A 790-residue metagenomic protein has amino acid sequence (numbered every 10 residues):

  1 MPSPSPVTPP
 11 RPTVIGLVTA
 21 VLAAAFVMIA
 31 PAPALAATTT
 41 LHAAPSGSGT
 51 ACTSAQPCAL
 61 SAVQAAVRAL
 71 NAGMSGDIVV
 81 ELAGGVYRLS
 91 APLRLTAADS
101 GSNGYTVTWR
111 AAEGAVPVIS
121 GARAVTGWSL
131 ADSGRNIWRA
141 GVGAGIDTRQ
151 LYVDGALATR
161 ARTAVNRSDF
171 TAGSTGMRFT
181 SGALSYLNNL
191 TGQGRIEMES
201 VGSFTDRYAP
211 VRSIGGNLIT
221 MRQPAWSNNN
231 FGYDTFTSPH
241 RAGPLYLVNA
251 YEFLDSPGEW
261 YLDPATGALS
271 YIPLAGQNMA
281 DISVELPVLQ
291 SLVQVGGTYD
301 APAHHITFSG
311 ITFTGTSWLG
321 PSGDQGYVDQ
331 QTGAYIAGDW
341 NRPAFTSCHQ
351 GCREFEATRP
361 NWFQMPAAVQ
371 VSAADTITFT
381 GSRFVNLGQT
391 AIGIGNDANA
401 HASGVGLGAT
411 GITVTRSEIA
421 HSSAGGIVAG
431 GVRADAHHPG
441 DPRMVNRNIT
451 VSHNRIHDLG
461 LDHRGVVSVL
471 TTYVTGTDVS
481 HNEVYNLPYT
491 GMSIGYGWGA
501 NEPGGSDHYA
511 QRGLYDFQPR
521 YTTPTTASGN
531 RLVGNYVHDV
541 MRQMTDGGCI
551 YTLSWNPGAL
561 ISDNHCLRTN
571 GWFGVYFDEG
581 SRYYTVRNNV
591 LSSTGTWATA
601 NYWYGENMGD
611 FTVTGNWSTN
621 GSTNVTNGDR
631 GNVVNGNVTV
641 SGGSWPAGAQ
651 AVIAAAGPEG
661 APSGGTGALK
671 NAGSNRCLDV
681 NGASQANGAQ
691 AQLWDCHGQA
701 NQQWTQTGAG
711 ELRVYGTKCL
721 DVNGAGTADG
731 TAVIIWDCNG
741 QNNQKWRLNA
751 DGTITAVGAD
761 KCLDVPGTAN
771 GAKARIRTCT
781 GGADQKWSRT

Functional and structural regions predicted by a protein language model:
M1-A37: Secretory targeting and sorting signals
V18, A600, S663-T790: Lectin-like carbohydrate-binding module/patch detector with strong preference for beta-trefoil
T39, G76-I78, G85, A91 (+24 more regions): The right-handed parallel beta-helix/beta-solenoid scaffold, focusing on the short coil/turn and N-cap positions
H42-A373, T378-R383, A400-L407, D435-D441: Extracellular polysaccharide-degrading/modifying enzymes targeting complex plant/algal/animal polysaccharides
E81, R88, R94, T108-R110 (+24 more regions): Extracellular beta-strand solenoid repeats
A91-P92, S317-G323, P366, G388-I394 (+11 more regions): Short glycine/acidic-rich loop motifs that flank beta-strands on beta-rich extracellular proteins
T159, T163-V165, L319, G571 (+1 more regions): Extracellular beta-rich repeat passengers
H304-G315, G351-F355, D375-Q389, G406-A424 (+10 more regions): Right-handed parallel beta-helix
